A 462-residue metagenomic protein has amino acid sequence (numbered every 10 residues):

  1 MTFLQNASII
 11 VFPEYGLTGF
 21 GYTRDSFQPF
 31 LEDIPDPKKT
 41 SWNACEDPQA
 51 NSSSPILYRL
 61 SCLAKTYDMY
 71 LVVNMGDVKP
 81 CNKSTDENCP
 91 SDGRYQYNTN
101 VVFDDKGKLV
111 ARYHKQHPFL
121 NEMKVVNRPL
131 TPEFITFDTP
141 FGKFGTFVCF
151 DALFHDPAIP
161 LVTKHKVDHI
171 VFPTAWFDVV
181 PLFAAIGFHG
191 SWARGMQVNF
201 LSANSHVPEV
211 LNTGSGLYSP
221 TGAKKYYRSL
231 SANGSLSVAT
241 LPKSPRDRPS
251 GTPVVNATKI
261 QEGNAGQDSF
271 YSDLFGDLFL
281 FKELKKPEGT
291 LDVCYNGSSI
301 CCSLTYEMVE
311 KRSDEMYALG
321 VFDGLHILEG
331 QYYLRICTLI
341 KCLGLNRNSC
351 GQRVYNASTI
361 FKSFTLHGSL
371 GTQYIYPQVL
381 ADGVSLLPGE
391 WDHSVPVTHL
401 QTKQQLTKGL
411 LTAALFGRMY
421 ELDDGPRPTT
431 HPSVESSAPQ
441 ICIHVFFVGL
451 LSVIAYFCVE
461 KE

Functional and structural regions predicted by a protein language model:
T2-K106, W176-N199, N204-E209, L325-H326 (+3 more regions): Cys-nucleophile CN-hydrolase/nitrilase-fold catalytic domain and related Cys-dependent amidase chemistry that acts on
P13, H155-A158, P173, P377 (+2 more regions): Proline-rich low-complexity regions
S26-Q28, D424, Y456-V459: Residue-level recognition of conserved structural "scaffold" positions that shape functional pockets and channels
E46, N82, P90, F150 (+7 more regions): Secreted/luminal cysteine- and crosslink-motif detector
Q49, Y58, C62, T66-Y67 (+9 more regions): Active-site catalytic loop in hydrolytic enzyme cores
N204-P439: C-terminal beta-strand edge segments of enzyme domains
S436-E462: Cleavable C-terminal sorting propeptides in eukaryotic secreted/cell-surface proteins
